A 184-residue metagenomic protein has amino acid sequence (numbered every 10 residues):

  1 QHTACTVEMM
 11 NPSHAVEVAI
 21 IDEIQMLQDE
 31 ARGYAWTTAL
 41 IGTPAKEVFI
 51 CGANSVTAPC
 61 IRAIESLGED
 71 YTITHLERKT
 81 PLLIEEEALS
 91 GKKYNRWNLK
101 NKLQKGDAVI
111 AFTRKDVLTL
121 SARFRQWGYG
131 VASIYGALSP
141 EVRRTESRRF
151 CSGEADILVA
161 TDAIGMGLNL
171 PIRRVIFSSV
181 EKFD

Functional and structural regions predicted by a protein language model:
T3-C5, I20-I21, E47-A53, L158-A160 (+1 more regions): Structural recognition of the conserved hydrophobic beta-strand(s) that form the central parallel beta-sheet of P-loop
C5-A15, L40, V117, L158-F177: SF2 helicase motor core recognition
T6-I50: SF2 helicase catalytic motif II
M9-N11, Q25-M26, A45, N54-A58 (+6 more regions): Conserved nucleotide-binding/hydrolysis micro-motifs of P-loop NTPases
A15-V16, T43-E47, L67-Y71, Q104-G106 (+2 more regions): Short glycine-/polar-rich loops that comprise or flank the Walker A/P-loop and associated switch/sensor motifs
F49-C51, V56-A58, K100-W127, V131-Y135: Conserved strand-helix element at the start of the C-terminal RecA-like helicase core
A58-L103: Interdomain hinge/linker at the junction between the two RecA-like core domains of SF2 helicases
W127-D184: Conserved RecA-like helicase motor core of SF1/SF2 enzymes
